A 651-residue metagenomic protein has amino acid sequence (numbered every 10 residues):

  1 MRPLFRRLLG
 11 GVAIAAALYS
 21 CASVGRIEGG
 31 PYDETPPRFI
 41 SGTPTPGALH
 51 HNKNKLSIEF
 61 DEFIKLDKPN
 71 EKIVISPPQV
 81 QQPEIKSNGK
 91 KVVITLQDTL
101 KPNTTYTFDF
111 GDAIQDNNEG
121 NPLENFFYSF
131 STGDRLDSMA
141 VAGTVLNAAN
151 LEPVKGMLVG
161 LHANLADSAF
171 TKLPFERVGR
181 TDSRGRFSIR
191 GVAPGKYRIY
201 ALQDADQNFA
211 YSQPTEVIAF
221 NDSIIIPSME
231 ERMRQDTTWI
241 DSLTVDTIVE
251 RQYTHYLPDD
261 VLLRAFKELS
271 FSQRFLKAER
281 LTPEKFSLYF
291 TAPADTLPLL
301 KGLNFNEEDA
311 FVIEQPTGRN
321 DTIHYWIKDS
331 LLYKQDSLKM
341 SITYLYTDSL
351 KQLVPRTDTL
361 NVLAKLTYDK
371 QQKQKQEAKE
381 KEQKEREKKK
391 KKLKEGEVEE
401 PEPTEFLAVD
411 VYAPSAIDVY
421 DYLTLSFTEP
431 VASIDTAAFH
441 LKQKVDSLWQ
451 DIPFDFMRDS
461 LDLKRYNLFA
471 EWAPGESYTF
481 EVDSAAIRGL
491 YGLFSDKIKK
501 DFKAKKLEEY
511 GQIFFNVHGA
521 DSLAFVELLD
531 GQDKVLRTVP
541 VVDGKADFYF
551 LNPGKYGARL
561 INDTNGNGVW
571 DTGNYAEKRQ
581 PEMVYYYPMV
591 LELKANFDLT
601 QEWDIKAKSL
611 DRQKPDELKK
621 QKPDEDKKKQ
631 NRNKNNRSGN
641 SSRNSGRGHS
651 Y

Functional and structural regions predicted by a protein language model:
R2-Y651: N-terminal targeting or signal-anchor segments and their processing/structural boundaries
